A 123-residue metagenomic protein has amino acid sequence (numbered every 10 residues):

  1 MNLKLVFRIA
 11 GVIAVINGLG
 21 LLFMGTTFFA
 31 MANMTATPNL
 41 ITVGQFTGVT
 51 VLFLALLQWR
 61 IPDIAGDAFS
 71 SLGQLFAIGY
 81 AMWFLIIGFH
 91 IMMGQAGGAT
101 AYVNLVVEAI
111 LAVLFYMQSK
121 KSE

Functional and structural regions predicted by a protein language model:
M1-L3, P62-F69, Q95-G97, E123: Membrane-interface helix-boundary motifs at transmembrane edges
L3-V6, A14-I41: Membrane-helix boundary elements
F7, G11-A14, G48-V51, G73 (+4 more regions): Residues within membrane-spanning alpha-helices of integral membrane proteins, especially the hydrophobic core/packing
I16-L22, L40-P62, L75-M82: Core segments of alpha-helical transmembrane spans in multipass integral membrane proteins
L22, W59, G88, A112-Y116: Membrane-embedded alpha-helical segments of multi-pass transporters/permeases
N33-I41, S70-S71, A96-V106: Non-cytosolic membrane-interface motifs at loop->transmembrane helix junctions
D63, L85-Y102, K120-K121: Membrane-helix boundary connector in multi-pass membrane proteins
A109-E123: Membrane-water interface at the C-terminal end of transmembrane alpha helices
